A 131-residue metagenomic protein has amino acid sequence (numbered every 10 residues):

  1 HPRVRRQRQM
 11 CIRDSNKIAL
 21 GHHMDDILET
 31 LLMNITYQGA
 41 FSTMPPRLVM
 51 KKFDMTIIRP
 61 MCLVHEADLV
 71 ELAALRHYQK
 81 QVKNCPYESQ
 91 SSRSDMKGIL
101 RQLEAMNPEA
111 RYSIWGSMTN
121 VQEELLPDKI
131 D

Functional and structural regions predicted by a protein language model:
H1, H22-H23: Histidine-centered active-site/metal-ligand motif
H1-R8, I12: Single conserved hydrophobic/aromatic residue that forms the stacking wall/gate of nucleotide- or nucleobase-binding
Q7, D95-I99, S113: Alpha-helical elements of Rossmann-like donor-binding domains used by nucleotide-donor carbohydrate transfer enzymes
K17-I18, D25-A105: Catalytic subdomain that performs nucleotidyl-dependent activation
A105, E109-D131: A short, charged, Gly/Pro-tolerant segment at domain boundaries
